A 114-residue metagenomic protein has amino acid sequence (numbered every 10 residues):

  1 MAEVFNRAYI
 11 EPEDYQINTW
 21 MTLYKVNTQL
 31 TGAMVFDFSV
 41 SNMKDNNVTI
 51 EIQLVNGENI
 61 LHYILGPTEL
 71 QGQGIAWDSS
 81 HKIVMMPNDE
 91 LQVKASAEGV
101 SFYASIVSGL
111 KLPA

Functional and structural regions predicted by a protein language model:
M1-A33, D37, M43, A95-A114: C-terminal interaction-tip segments
V26-T28, E69-L70, M85: Hydrophobic beta-strand core residues of beta-sandwich domains
N42-N46, M85-P87: Short loop/turn positions at the edges of beta-strands in beta-sheet-rich folds
D45-G66: Short, surface-exposed beta-strand/strand-loop-strand elements in extracellular ectodomains
P67-I75: Short proline/glycine- and polar residue-rich coil/turn motifs
G74-K82: Exposed aromatic-hydrophobic patches
I83-A97: Noncatalytic modules at the cell exterior or secretory-pathway interfaces, chiefly beta-strand-rich lectin/adhesion
